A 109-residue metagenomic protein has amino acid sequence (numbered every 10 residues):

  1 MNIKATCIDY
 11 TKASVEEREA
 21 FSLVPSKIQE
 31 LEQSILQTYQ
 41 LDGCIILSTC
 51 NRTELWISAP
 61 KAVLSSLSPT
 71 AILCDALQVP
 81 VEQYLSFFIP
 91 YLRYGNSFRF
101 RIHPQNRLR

Functional and structural regions predicted by a protein language model:
M1-R109: N-terminal ligand-binding/catalytic initiation module
